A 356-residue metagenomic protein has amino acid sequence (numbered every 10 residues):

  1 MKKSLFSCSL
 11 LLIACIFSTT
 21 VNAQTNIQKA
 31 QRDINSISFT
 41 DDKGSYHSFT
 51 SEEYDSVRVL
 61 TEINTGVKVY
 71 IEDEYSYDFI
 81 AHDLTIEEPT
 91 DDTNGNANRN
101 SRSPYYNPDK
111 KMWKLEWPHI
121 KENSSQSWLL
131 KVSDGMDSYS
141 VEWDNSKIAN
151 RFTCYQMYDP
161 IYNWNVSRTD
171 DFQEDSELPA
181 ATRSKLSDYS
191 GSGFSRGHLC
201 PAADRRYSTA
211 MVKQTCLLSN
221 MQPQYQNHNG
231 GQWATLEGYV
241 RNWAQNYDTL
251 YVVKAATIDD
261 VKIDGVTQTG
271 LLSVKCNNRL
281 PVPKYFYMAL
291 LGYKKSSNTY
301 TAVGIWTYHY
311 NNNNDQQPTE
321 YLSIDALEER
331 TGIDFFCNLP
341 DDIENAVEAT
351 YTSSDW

Functional and structural regions predicted by a protein language model:
M1-L5: Positively charged n-region of N-terminal signal peptides that target proteins for export
F6-L12: Sec-dependent N-terminal signal peptides
L12-C15, D33: Generic short N-terminal amphipathic or hydrophobic helices
C15-N22: C-terminal segment of classical bacterial N-terminal signal peptides
Q24-W356: Domain-level detector for secreted/extracellular nuclease and nuclease-toxin modules, and for the ENPP-like C-terminal
